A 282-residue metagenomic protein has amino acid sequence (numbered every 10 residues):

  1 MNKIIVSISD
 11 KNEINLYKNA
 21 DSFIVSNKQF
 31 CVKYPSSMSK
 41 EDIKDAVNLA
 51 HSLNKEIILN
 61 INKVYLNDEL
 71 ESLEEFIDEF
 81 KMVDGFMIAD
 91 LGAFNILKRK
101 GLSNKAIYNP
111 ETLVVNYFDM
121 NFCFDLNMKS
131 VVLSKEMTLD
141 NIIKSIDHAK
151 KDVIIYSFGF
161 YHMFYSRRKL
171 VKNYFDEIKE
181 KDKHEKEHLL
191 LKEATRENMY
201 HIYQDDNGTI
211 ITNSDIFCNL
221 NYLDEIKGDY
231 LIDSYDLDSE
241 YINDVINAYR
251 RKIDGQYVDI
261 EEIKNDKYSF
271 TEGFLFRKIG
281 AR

Functional and structural regions predicted by a protein language model:
M1-D119, V132-R282: Active-site pocket-lining/capping segments in soluble small-molecule metabolic enzymes
N127-M128: As written
